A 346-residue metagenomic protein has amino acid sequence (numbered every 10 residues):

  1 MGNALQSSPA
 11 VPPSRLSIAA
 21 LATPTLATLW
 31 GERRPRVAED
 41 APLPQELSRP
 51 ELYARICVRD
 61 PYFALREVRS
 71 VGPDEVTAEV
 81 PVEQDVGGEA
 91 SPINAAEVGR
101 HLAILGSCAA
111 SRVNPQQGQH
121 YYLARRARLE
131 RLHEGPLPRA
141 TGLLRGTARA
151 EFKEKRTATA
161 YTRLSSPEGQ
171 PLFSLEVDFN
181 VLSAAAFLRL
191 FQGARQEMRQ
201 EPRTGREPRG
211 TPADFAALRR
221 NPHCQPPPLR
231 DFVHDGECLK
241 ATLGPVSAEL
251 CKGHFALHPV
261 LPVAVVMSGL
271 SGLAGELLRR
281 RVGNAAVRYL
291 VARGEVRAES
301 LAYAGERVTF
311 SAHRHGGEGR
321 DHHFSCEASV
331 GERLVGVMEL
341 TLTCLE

Functional and structural regions predicted by a protein language model:
M1-A90, E151-K155, V177-H258, R297-Y303 (+3 more regions): Non-catalytic linker/capping segments at the edges of enzyme domains
V76-A78, G142-G146, A158-T162, F173-V177 (+5 more regions): Hydrophobic residues positioned within well-ordered beta-strands of beta-sheet architectures
G88-V113, P262, V266-G275: Short, well-structured hydrophobic secondary-structure segments
I104, K240-A241, V246-K252, L257-L261 (+1 more regions): Well-ordered, non-transmembrane segments within structured domains
S107-A150, S174, S271-S311, E339: Hydrophobic beta-strand-centered segment that forms part of the acyl-chain substrate-binding groove
R131-R199: Extended, hydrophobic interaction surfaces within ordered domains
